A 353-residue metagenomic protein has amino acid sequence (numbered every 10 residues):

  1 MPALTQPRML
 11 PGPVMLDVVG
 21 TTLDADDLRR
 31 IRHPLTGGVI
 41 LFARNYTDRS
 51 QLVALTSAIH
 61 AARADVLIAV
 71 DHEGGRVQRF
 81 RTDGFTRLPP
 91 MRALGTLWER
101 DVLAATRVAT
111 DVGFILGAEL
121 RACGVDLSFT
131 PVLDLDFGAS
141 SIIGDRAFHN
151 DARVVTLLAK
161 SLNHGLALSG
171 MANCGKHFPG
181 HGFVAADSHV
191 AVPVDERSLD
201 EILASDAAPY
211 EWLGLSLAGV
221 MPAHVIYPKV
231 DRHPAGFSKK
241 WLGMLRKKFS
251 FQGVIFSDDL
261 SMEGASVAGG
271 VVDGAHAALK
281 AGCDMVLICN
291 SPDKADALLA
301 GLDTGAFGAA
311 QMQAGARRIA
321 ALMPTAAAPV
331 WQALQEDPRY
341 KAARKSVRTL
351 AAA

Functional and structural regions predicted by a protein language model:
M1-I68, H72-R87, A351-A353: N-terminal hydrophobic targeting/anchoring segments and the immediately downstream early-domain regions of hydrolases
M1-L35, K248, V267-A353: Preference for extracellular/luminal or secreted protein segments
A3-P13, E73-W98, L135-G144, N173-D195 (+1 more regions): N-terminal small/glycine-rich loop or linker at the start of catalytic domains across soluble metabolic enzymes
G12-L23, M91-D111, H189-A204, S261-G269: Active-site mouth loops of central-metabolism enzymes
G38-R44, D126-V132, G282-V286: Divalent metal-dependent hydrolysis catalytic cores, especially in the metallo-beta-lactamase
R44-A62, I68, Q78, L157-G301 (+2 more regions): Second-shell residues forming the walls of enzyme active-site clefts
T47-A54, W98-A118, N150-L158, D200-L203: Glycine-rich anion/phosphate-binding loops
H60-P89, A109-L135, V155, L162-P179: Glycine-rich, aromatic-flanked loop segments that form ligand/cofactor-binding clefts across common enzyme folds
